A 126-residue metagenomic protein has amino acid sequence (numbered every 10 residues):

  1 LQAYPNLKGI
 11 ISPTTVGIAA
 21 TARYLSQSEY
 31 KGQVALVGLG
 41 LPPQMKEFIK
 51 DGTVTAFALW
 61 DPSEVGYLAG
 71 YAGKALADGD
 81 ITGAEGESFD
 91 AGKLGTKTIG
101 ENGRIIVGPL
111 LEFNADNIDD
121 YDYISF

Functional and structural regions predicted by a protein language model:
L1-F48: Hydrophobic alpha-helical
A3, Y24-S28, F48, G52 (+2 more regions): Structured segments of extracytoplasmic/periplasmic soluble domains in secreted or envelope-associated proteins
L7-K8, G32, A56, A77-D80 (+1 more regions): Secondary-structure transition/capping residues
Q33, T53-V54, P109: A generic structural signal for alpha->beta connector loops
L41-M45, D61-G86: Hydrophobic alpha-helical segments within soluble ligand-binding/sensing domains
D51-S63: Short beta-strand elements at the ligand-binding edges of bilobed clamshell
A72-F126: Hinge/cleft segment of the Venus flytrap/periplasmic-binding protein
